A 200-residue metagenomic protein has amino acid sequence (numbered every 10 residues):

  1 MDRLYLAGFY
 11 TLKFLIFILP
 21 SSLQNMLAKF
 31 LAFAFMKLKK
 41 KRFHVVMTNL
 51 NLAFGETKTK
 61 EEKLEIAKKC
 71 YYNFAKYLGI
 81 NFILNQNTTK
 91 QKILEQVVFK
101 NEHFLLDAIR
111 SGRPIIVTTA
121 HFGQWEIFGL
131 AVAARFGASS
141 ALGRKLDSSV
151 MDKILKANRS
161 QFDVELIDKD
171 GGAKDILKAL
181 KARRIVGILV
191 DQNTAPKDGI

Functional and structural regions predicted by a protein language model:
M1-T119, K153-L155: Membrane-anchoring hydrophobic helices of lipid-metabolizing enzymes
K69-F74, L94-Q96, T119-G123, S140-D147 (+1 more regions): Short low-complexity stretches enriched in small and charged residues
Y77-N81, G137, S160, G187: Short alpha-helix boundary/capping motifs
F104, G171-I176: Short acidic active-site motifs
S111-D170, N193-G199: Catalytic core of membrane glycerolipid acyltransferases/transacylases, capturing the structured, soluble-facing
A179-I200: Catalytic-site beta-strand/loop segments enriched in glycine and acidic/polar residues
